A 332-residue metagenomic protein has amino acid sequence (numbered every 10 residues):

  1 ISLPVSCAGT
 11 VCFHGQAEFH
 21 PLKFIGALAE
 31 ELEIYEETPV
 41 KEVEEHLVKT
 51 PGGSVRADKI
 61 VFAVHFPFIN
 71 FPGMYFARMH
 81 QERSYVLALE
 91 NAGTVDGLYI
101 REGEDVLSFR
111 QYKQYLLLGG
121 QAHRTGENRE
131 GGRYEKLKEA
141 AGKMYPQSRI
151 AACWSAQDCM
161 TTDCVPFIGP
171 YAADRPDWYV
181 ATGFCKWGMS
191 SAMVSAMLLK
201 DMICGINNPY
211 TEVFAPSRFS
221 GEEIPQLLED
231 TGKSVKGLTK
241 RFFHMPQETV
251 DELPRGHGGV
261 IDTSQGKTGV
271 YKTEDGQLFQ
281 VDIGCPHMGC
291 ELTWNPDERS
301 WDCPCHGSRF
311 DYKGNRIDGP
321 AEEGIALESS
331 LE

Functional and structural regions predicted by a protein language model:
I1-I25, Q121-H123, T182: Helix-loop-beta segment of a Rossmann-like dinucleotide-binding subdomain
T10-K59, A63: Helical element adjacent to the flavin cofactor pocket in flavoenzyme catalytic cores
G15, G103-E104, K113, E127-E130 (+4 more regions): C-terminal catalytic lobe of FAD-dependent flavoproteins
V43-R110, G237, M245-D251: Flavin-dependent oxidoreductases
E45-L47, V95-G97, P254-G259, L278 (+1 more regions): Short, hydrophobic/aromatic-rich segments at coil-to-beta transitions
F68-N70, T125, T293: Short glycine-rich, flexible loops that bind phosphorylated cofactors or substrates
L87, V260-E332: Rieske [2Fe-2S] iron-sulfur-binding domain
A151-C159, D177-V180, G237-G284: A glycine-rich dinucleotide-binding beta-alpha-beta segment and adjacent secondary-structure elements that constitute
